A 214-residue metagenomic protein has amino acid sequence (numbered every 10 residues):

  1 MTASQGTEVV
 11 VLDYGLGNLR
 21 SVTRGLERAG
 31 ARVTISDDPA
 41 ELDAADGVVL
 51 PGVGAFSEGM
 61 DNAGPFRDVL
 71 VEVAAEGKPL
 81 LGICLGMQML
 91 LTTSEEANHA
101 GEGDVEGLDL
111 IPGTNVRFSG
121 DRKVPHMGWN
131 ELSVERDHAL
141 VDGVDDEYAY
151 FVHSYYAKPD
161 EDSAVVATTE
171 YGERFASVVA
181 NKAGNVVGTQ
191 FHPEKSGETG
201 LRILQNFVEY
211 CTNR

Functional and structural regions predicted by a protein language model:
S4-V10: Extreme N-terminal starter segment of soluble prokaryotic enzymes
V22: Divalent-cation-assisted or electrostatically stabilized phosphate/pyrophosphate-binding catalytic cores
V33-I35, N115: Generic structural signal for residues in well-ordered beta-strands
L42, E72, G113-R214: Amide-donor transfer/coupling interface in amidating biosynthetic enzymes
A45: An anion/phosphate-binding loop that grips the pyrophosphate of nucleotide cofactors and donors
V49-P51: Structural motif
G54-G128: Cysteine-nucleophile active-site neighborhood
